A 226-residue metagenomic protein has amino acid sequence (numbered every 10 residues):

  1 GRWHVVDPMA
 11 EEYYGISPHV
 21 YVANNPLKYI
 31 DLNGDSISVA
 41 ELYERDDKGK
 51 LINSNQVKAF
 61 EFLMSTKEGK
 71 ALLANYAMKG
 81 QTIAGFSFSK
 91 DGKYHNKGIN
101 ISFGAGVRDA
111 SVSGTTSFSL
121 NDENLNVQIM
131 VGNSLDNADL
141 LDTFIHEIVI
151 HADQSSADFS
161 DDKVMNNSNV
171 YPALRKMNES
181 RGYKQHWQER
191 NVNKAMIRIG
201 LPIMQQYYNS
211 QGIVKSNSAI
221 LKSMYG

Functional and structural regions predicted by a protein language model:
G1-L51: Short turn/helix-capping motifs enriched in Asx and small/polar residues
G15-P18, N137-L141, V164-N169: Alpha-helical scaffolds flanking conserved acidic
S17, N55-A59, L140-F144, I148: Stable alpha-helical elements in mature extracytoplasmic
N25, T143, E147-S155: Catalytic glutamate of the conserved HExxH
S36-D109: A metal-dependent hydrolase signature that marks the N-terminal structural subdomain at the beginning of catalytic folds
N53, N137-D142, Q185, E189: Solvent-exposed, acidic/flexible segments
N100-L141, Q154-S155: Active-site scaffold of zinc-dependent metalloenzymes
S156-G226: Active-site or metal-binding loop neighborhoods of secreted/extracellular toxin and effector enzymes
